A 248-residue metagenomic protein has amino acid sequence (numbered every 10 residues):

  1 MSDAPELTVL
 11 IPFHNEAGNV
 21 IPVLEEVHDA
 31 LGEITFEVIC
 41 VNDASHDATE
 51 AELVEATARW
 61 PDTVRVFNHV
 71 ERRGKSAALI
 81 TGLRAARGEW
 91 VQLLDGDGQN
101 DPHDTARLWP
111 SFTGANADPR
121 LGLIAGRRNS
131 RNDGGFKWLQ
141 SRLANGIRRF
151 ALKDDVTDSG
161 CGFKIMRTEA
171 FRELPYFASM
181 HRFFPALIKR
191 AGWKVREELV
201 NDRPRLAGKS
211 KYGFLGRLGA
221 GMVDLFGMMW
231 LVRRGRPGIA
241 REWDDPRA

Functional and structural regions predicted by a protein language model:
M1-D133, E169, E173, A186-R190 (+2 more regions): Structured catalytic core of nucleotide-sugar glycosyltransferases
M1-E6, G146, K153, F177-A248: Hydrophobic helical membrane-anchoring modules
N19, G135, L139, F214-R217: Juxtamembrane loop-helix boundary motifs flanking transmembrane segments in multi-pass membrane proteins
R87-E89, G146, F150, G160-L174: Conserved nucleotide-sugar donor-binding and metal-coordinating catalytic region shared by glycosyltransferases
R128-W138, R148-F163, H181, R190: A recurrent flexible, glycine/aromatic-enriched loop bordering the glycosyltransferase active site that acts as
L143: Active-site Tyr-X1-5-Lys
